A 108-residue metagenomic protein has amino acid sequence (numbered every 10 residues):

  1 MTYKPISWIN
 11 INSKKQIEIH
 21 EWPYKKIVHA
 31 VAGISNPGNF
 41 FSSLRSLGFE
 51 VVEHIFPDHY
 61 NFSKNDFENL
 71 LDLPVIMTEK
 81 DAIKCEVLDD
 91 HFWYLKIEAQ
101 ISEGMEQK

Functional and structural regions predicted by a protein language model:
M1-I76: C-terminal accessory "lid"/substrate-recognition subdomains
K4-W8, P57-N61, H91-K108: Short, flexible loop segments at boundaries between secondary-structure elements
S43, V87, M105-E106: Short conserved micro-motifs at the rims of enzyme active sites and ligand-binding pockets
T78-K80: Short secondary-structure boundary segments
A82-I83, I101: Short acidic, S/G/P-rich loop/turn micro-motifs used as interaction or catalytic elements
I83-H91: Short loop/helix-cap segments at secondary-structure boundaries that form the rim of catalytic
